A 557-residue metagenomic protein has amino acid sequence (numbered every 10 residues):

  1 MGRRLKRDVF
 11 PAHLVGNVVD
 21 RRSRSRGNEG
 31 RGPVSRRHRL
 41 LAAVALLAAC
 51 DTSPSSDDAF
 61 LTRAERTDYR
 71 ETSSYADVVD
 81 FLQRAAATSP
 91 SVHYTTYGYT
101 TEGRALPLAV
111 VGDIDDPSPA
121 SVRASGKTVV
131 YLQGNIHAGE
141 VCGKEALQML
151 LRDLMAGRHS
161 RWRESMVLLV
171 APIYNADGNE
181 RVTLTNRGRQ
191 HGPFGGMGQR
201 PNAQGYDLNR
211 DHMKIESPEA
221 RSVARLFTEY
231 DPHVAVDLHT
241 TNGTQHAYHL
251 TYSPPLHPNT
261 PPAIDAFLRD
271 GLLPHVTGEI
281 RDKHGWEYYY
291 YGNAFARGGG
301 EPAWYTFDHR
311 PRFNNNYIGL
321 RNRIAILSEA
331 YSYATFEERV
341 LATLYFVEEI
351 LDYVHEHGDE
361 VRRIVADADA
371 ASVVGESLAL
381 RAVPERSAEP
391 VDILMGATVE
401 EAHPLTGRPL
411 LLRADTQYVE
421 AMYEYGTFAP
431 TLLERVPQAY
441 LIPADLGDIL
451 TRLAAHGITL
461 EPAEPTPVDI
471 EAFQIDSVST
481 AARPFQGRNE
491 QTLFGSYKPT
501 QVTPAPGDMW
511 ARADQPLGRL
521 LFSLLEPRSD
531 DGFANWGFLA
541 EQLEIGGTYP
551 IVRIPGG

Functional and structural regions predicted by a protein language model:
G16, R36-H38, C50-G557: Structured catalytic-domain cores with a bias toward divalent-metal coordination
S23-S25, S35: Serine residues within intrinsically disordered or low-complexity segments
L40-L47: Sec-dependent N-terminal signal peptides
